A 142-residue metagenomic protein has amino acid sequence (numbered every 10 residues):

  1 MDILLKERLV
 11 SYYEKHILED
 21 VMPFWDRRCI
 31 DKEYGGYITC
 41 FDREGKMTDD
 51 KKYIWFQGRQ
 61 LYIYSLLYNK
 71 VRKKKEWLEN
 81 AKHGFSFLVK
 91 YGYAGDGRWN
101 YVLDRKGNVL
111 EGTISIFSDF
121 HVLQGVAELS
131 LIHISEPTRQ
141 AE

Functional and structural regions predicted by a protein language model:
M1-I54, K75-H83, F87-W99: Low-complexity, Ser/Thr/Pro/Gly-enriched N-terminal "stalk/linker" regions
D2, K52-Y68, L78, I114-S130: Well-ordered alpha-helical segments within folded domains of soluble proteins
K82, S86-V126: Well-ordered mid-protein domain cores that form the structural environment of catalytic cofactors
I132-E142: Single conserved hydrophobic/aromatic residue that forms the stacking wall/gate of nucleotide- or nucleobase-binding
